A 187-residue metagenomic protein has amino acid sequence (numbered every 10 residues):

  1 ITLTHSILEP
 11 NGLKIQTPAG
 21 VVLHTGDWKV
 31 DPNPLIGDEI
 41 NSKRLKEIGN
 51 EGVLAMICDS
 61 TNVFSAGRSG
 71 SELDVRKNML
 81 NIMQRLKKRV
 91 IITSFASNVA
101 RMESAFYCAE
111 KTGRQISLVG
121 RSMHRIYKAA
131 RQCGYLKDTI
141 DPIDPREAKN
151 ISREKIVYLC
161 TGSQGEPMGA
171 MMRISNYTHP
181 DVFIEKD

Functional and structural regions predicted by a protein language model:
I1-I151, E166-F183: His/Asp/Glu-rich metal-coordinating catalytic cores of metallo-dependent phosphodiesterases/hydrolases acting on
L54, I156, D187: Conserved acidic residues
K155-Q164: Conserved two-lobed SF2 helicase motor
